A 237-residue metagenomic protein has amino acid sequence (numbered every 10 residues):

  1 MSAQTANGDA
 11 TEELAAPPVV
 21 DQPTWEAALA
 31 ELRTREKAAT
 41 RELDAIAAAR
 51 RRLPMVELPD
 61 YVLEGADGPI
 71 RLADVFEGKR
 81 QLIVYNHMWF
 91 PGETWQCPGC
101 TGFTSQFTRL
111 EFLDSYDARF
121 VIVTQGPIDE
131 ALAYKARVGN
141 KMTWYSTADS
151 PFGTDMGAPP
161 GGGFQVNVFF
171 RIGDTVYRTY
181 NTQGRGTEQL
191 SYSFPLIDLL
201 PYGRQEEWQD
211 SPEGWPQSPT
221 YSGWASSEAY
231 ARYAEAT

Functional and structural regions predicted by a protein language model:
S2-Y116, A133-A136, T143, S150-T237: Non-globular targeting/processing and membrane-anchoring segments
Y85-N86, F120-G126, A131, T147: Short His-Asn-centered micro-motif
